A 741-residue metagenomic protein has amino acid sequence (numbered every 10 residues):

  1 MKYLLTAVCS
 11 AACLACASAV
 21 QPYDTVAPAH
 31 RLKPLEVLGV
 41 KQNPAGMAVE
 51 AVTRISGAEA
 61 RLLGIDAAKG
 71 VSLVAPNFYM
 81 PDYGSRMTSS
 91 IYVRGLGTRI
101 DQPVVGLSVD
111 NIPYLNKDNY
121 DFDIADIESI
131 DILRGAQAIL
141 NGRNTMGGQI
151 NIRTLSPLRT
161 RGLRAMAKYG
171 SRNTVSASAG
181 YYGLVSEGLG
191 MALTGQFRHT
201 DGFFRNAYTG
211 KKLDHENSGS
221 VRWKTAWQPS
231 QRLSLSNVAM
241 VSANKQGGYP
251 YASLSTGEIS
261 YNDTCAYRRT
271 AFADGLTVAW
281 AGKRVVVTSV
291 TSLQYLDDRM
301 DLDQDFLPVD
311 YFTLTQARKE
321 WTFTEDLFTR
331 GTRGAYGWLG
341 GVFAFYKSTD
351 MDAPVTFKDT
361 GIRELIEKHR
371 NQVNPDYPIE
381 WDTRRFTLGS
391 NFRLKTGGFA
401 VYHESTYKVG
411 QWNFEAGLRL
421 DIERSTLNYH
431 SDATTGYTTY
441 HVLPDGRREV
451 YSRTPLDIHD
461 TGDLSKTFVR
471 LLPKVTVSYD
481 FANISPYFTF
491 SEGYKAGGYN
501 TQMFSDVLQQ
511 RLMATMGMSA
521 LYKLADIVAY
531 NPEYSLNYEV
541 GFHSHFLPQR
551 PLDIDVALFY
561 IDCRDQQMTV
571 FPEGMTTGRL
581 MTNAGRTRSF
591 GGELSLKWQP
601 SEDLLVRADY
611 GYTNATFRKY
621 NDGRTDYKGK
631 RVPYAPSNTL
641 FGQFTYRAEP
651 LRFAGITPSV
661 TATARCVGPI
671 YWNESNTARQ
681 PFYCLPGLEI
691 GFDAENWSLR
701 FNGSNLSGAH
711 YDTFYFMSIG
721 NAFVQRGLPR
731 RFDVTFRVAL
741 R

Functional and structural regions predicted by a protein language model:
L32-L63, S89-S90: N-terminal periplasmic "start-of-domain" segments of outer-membrane beta-barrel proteins
P44, V52, K69-I112: Extracytoplasmic beta-strand/coil segments of soluble accessory domains associated with Gram-negative outer-membrane
A68-V71, S90-G95, S108, I132 (+3 more regions): N-terminal periplasmic accessory domains that precede and gate Gram-negative outer-membrane beta-barrel machines
D110-A136: Short acidic/polar hinge/loop motifs at secondary-structure boundaries that mediate gating or recognition
G162-R164, Y169-T200, F204, Y208-Q246 (+6 more regions): Transmembrane beta-barrel wall of Gram-negative outer-membrane proteins
T277-L302, S485-S491, L512-N583, R588-F590 (+1 more regions): Membrane-embedded beta-barrel scaffold of Gram-negative outer-membrane proteins
G334-L339, K408-Q411, I422, D553-C563 (+2 more regions): Gram-negative outer-membrane beta-barrel transporters
L339, T349, Y494, V606 (+2 more regions): C-terminal beta-signal and adjacent terminal beta-strands/loops of Gram-negative outer-membrane beta-barrel proteins
